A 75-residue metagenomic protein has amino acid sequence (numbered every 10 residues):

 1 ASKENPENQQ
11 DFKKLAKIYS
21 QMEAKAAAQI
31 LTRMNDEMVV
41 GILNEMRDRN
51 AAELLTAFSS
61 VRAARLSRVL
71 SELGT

Functional and structural regions predicted by a protein language model:
A1-E45, R49-E53, A57-T75: General marker for long, soluble alpha-helical cores
